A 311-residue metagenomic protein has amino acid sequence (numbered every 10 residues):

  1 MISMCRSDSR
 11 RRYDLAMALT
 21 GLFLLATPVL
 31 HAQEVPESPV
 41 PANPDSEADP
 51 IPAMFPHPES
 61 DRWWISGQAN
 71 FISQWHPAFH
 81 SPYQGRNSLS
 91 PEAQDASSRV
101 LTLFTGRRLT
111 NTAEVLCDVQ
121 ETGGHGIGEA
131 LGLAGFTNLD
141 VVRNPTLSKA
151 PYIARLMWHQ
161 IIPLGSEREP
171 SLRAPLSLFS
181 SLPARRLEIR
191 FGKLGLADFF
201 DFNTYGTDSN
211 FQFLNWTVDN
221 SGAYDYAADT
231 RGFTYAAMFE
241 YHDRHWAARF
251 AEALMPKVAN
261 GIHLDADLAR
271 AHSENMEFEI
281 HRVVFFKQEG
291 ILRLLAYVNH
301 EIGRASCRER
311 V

Functional and structural regions predicted by a protein language model:
M1-Y13: N-terminal secretory signal peptides that target proteins for export/translocation
D14-T27: Bacterial N-terminal signal peptides
V29-A93, F104, R108, E114 (+2 more regions): N-terminal periplasmic/intermembrane-space "pro-region" immediately following the signal or transit peptide
D61-I65, N111-C117, Y152-A154, R185-L187 (+3 more regions): Outer-envelope beta-barrel architecture signal
A69-W75, C117-E121, I189-K193, F250-L254 (+1 more regions): Transmembrane beta-barrel strands of outer-membrane/channel proteins
R107-L109, V119, Q160-I162, K193 (+2 more regions): Residue-level signature of outer-membrane beta-barrel architecture
A130-R155, G165-S273, E277: Surface-exposed coil loops of outer-membrane beta-barrel proteins
A305-V311: Conserved small/polar residues in nucleotide/adenosyl-binding loops
